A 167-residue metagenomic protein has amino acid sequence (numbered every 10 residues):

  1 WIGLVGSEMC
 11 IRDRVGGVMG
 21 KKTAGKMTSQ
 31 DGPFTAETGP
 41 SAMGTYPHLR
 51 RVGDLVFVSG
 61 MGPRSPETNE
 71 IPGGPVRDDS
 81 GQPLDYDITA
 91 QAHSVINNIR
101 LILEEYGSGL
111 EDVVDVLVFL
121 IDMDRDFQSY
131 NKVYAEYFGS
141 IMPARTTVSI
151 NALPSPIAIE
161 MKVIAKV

Functional and structural regions predicted by a protein language model:
W1-D13: Single conserved hydrophobic/aromatic residue that forms the stacking wall/gate of nucleotide- or nucleobase-binding
V15-N97, L101-V114, L120-V167: N-terminal presequence-like segments and the immediate start of the first folded domain
